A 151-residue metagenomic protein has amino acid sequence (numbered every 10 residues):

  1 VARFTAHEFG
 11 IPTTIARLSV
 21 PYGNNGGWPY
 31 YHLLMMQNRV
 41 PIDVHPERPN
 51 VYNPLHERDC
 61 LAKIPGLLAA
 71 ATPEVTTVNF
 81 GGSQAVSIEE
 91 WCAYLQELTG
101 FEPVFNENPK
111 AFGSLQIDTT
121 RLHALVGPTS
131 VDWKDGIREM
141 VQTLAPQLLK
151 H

Functional and structural regions predicted by a protein language model:
V1-Y52, E57-D59, L95: NAD(P)-dependent short-chain dehydrogenase/reductase
R3, L33-L34, P65, H123 (+1 more regions): Solvent-exposed, non-membrane alpha-helical residues enriched in polar/charged side chains
I11, V40, V75, F101-P103 (+1 more regions): A structural micro-motif
P21-G23, V44-V51, T76-V86, K110-F112 (+1 more regions): Glycine-rich Rossmann NAD(P)(H)-binding loop
M35-R39, L67-A71, T143-Q147: Generic structural signal for alpha-helix termini and adjacent loop/cap motifs
E57, S87-A93, E107-E139, Q147-H151: Conserved C-terminal active-site "lid" loop/helix of NAD(P)H-dependent oxidoreductases that clamps the redox cofactor
R58-A69, R138-V141: Amphipathic alpha-helical segments that line or abut small-molecule/effector binding pockets and mediate allosteric
K63-K110, D118-T119, L148: Mid/C-terminal beta-alpha module of Rossmann-like enzyme folds, strongest in SDR-family dehydrogenases/epimerases
